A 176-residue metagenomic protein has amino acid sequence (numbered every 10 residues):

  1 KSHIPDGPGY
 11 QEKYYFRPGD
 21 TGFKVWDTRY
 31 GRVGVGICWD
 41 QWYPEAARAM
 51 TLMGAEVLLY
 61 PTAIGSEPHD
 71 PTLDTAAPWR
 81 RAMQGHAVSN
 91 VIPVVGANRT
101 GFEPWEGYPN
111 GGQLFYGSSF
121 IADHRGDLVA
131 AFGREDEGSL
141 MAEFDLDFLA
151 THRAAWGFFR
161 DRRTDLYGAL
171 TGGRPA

Functional and structural regions predicted by a protein language model:
K1-G85, A155-W156: Active-site catalytic loop in hydrolytic enzyme cores
V25-R29, A87, G112-Q113, F132: Solvent-exposed alpha-helices and their adjacent loops that cap or buttress functional pockets in soluble metabolic
P61-A63, A97-T100: Short secondary-structure boundary segments
Q84, V88, P104: Aromatic-anchored helix/helix-loop segment that forms the rim or "lid" of small-molecule/cofactor binding pockets
N98-A176: C-terminal beta-strand edge segments of enzyme domains
